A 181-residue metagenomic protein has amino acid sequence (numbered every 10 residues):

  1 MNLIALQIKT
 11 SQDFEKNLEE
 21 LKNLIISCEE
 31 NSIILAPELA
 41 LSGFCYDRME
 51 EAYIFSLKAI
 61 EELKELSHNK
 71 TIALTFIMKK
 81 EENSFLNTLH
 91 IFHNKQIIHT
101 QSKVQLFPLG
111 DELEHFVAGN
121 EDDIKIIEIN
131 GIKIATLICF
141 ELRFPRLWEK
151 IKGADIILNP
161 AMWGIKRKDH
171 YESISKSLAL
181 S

Functional and structural regions predicted by a protein language model:
M1-K9: Short beta-strand segments enriched in small/hydrophobic residues
L3, N17, I25-E51, A73-L74 (+1 more regions): Active-site beta-strand/loop signature of hydrolases that rely on acidic residues for catalysis
I8, L39, E141-L142, M162-W163: Active-site metal-binding loops of divalent metal-dependent hydrolases
F14-L24, E172: Short amphipathic alpha-helical segment that frequently serves as the phosphate-/nucleotide-binding helix
K16, E20, E51-K58: Alpha-helix N-cap and loop-to-helix initiation/capping positions
L57-T71, R143-S181: CN hydrolase (nitrilase-like) catalytic-core segments centered on the catalytic cysteine and neighboring Lys/Glu
K70-E81: Short, conserved loop-to-beta-strand elements that form functional interface hotspots
K80-K152, R167-S173: Active-site catalytic loop in hydrolytic enzyme cores
